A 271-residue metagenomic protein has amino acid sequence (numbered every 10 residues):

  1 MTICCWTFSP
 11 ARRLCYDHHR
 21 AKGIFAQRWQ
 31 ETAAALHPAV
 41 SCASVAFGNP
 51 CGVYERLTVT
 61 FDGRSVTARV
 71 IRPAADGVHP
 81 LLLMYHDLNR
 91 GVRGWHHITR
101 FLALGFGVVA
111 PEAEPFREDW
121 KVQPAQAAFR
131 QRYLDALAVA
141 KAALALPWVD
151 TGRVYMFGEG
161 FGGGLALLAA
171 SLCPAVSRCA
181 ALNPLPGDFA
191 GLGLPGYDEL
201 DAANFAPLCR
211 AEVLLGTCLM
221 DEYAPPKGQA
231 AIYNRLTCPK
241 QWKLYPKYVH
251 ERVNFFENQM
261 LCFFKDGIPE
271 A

Functional and structural regions predicted by a protein language model:
M1, N234-A271: C-terminal catalytic histidine-bearing segment of alpha/beta-hydrolase fold enzymes
M1-E55: N-terminal targeting or regulatory segments adjacent to alpha/beta-hydrolase or S9 domains
V53-R56, F61-P73: A short loop-to-beta-strand scaffold at the N-terminal edge of the catalytic core in hydrolase folds
A68-R72, V78-D87: Short beta-strand element of the alpha/beta-hydrolase
M84-G91, V108: Serine-hydrolase catalytic-loop signature spanning alpha/beta hydrolases and amidase-signature enzymes
R93, I98-L134, A190-G193: Cap/lid segment of the alpha/beta-hydrolase catalytic domain
L137-P195: Primarily recognizes the serine-hydrolase "nucleophile elbow" in alpha/beta-hydrolase and SGNH/GDSL folds
A190-P246, R252: The feature captures the conserved acid-bearing segment of alpha/beta-hydrolase catalytic domains
